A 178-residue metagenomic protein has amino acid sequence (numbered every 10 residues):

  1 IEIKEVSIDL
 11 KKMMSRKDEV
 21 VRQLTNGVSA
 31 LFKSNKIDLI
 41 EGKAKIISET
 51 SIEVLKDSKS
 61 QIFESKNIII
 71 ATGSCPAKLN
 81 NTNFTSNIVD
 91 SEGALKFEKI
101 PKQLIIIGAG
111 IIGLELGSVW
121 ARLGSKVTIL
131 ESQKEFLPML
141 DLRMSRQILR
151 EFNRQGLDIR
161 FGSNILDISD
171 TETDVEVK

Functional and structural regions predicted by a protein language model:
I1, K43, S74, I111-L114 (+1 more regions): Gly/Ser/Thr-rich helix-start
I1-R16: Glycine-rich active-site loop/strand segments that organize a redox cofactor
K4, K33, I70, A121 (+1 more regions): Short polybasic/polar patches that bind polyanions
M14-S15, E19-T25, S29, L95-K96 (+2 more regions): Rossmann-like dinucleotide-binding cores of NAD(P)H-dependent redox enzymes
R22-I107, E172, E176-K178: FAD-binding core/adjacent interface of flavoenzyme oxidoreductases
